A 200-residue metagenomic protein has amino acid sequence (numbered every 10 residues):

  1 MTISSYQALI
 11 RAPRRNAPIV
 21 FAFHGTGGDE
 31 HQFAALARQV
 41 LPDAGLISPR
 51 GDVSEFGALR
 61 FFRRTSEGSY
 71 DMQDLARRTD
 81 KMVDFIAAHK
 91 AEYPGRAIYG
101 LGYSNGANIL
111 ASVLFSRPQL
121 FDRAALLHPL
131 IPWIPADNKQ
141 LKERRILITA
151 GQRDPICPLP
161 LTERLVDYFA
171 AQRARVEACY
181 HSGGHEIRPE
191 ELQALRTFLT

Functional and structural regions predicted by a protein language model:
T2-G95: Serine-hydrolase catalytic machinery in alpha/beta-hydrolase-like enzymes
A35, S112-S116: Active-site signature of alpha/beta-hydrolase-fold catalytic machinery across serine- and Asp/Cys-nucleophile hydrolases
A58-T65, H128-L147: Flexible "cap/lid" loop of the alpha/beta hydrolase fold
Y99-G102, L127: Short beta-strand immediately N-terminal to the catalytic nucleophile in serine-hydrolase-like folds
L101-G106, L110: Gly/Ala-rich beta-loop-alpha elbow adjacent to hydrolase catalytic centers
Q119-I131: A conserved short beta-strand
L147-A150, D154: Short beta-strand/loop motif that positions the catalytic acidic residue of the alpha/beta-hydrolase fold
P160-T200: C-terminal catalytic histidine-bearing segment of alpha/beta-hydrolase fold enzymes
